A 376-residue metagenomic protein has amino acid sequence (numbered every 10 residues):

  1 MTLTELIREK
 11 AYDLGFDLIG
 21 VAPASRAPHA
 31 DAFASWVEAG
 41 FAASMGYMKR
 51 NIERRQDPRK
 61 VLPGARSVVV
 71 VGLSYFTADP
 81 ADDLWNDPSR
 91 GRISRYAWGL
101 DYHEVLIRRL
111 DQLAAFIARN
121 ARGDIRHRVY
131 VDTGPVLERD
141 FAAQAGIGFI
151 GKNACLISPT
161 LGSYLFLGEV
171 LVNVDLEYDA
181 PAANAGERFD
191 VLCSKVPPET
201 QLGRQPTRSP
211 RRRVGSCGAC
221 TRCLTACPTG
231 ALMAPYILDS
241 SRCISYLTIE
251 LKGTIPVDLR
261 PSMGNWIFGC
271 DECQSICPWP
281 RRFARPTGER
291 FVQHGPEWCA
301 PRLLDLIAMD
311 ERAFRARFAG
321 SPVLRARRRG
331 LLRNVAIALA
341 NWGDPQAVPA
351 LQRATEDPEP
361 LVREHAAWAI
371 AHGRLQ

Functional and structural regions predicted by a protein language model:
M1-A185, R212-S216, I255, G264: Auxiliary alpha/beta "docking" domains used to position bulky ligands
F16, S194, R222-S245, W266-R290 (+1 more regions): Iron-sulfur cluster-binding cysteine motifs and their immediate structural context in ferredoxin-like electron-transfer
S35, V69, L165, E169-L171 (+2 more regions): Non-heme iron-sulfur electron-transfer modules
R315-R317, D344-T355, L375-Q376: Amphipathic alpha-helical scaffolding segments comprising HEAT/armadillo-like alpha-solenoid repeats
L324-R325, T355-E356: Alpha-solenoid helical repeat architecture
R328, P358-E359: Short inter-helical turns and helix N-cap capping residues of alpha-solenoid HEAT/ARM repeat scaffolds
L331, L361-R363: Positions within the helices of HEAT/ARM-like alpha-solenoid repeats
